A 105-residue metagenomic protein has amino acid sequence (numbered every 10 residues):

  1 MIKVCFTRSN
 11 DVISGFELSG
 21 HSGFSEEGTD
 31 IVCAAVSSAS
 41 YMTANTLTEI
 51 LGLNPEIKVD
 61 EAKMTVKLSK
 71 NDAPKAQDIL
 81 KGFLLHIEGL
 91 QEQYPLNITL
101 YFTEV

Functional and structural regions predicted by a protein language model:
M1-I31, Y41, N45-V105: N-terminal intrinsically disordered, cationic/polar leader segments that include organellar targeting peptides
V32-V36: Short, conserved glycine- and acidic-residue-centered signature motifs in active-site or ligand-binding loops
